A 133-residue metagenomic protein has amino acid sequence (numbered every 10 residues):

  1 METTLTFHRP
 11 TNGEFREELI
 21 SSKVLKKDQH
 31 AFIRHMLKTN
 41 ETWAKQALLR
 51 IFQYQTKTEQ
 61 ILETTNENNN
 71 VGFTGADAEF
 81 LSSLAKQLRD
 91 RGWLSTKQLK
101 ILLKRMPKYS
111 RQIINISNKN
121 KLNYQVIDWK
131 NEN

Functional and structural regions predicted by a protein language model:
E2-N133: Charged, low-complexity intrinsically disordered segments and flexible loops
